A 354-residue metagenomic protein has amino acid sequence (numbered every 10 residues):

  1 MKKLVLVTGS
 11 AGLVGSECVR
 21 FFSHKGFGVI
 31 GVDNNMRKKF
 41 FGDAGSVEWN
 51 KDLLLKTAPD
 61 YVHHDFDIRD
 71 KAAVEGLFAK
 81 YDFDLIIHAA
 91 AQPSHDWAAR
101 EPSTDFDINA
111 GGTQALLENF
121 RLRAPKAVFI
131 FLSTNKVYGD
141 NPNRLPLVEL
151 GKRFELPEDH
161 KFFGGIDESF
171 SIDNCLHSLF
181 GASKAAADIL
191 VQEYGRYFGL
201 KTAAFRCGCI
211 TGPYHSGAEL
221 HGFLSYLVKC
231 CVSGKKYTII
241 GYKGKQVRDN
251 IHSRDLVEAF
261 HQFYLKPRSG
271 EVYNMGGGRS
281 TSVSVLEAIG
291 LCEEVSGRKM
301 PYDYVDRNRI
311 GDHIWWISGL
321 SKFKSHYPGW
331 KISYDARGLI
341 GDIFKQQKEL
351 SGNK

Functional and structural regions predicted by a protein language model:
M1-G208: N-terminal Rossmann-like NAD(P)+-binding domain of SDR-like oxidoreductases, especially those catalyzing
L4, S321-K322, Y334-K354: Amphipathic terminal alpha-helices
C18, F260-Y264, C292, A336 (+1 more regions): Hydrophobic "lid"/C-terminal helical patch of Rossmann-like NAD(P)-dependent dehydrogenase/epimerase domains
K51-P59, R153-S171, V228-G241, K266 (+1 more regions): A short C-terminal helix-loop "cap" of Rossmann-like NAD(P)-dependent dehydrogenase/epimerase domains
N143, A185, F198-K201, T211-Y226 (+6 more regions): Glycine/proline-rich active-site loop of Rossmann-fold NAD(P)-dependent oxidoreductases
Y242-K243, V272-Y273, L286-I289, G297-W315: C-terminal "lid/loop" region of Rossmann-like NAD(P)-dependent oxidoreductases
S253, V272, N308-K331: Conserved C-terminal active-site "lid" loop/helix of NAD(P)H-dependent oxidoreductases that clamps the redox cofactor
L256, F260, M275, V285-A288 (+2 more regions): Non-catalytic, hydrophobic alpha-helical segments
